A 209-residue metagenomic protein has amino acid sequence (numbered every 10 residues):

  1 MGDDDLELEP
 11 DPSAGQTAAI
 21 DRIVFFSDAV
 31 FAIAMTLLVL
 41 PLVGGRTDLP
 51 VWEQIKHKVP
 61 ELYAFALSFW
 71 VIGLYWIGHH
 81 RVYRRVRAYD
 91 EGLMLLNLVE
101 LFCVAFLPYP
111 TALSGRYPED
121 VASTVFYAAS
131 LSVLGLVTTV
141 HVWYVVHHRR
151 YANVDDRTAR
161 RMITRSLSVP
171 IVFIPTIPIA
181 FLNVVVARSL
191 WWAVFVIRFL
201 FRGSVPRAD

Functional and structural regions predicted by a protein language model:
G2-D209: Multi-pass alpha-helical transmembrane bundle typical of ion/small-solute transporters and intramembrane aspartyl
